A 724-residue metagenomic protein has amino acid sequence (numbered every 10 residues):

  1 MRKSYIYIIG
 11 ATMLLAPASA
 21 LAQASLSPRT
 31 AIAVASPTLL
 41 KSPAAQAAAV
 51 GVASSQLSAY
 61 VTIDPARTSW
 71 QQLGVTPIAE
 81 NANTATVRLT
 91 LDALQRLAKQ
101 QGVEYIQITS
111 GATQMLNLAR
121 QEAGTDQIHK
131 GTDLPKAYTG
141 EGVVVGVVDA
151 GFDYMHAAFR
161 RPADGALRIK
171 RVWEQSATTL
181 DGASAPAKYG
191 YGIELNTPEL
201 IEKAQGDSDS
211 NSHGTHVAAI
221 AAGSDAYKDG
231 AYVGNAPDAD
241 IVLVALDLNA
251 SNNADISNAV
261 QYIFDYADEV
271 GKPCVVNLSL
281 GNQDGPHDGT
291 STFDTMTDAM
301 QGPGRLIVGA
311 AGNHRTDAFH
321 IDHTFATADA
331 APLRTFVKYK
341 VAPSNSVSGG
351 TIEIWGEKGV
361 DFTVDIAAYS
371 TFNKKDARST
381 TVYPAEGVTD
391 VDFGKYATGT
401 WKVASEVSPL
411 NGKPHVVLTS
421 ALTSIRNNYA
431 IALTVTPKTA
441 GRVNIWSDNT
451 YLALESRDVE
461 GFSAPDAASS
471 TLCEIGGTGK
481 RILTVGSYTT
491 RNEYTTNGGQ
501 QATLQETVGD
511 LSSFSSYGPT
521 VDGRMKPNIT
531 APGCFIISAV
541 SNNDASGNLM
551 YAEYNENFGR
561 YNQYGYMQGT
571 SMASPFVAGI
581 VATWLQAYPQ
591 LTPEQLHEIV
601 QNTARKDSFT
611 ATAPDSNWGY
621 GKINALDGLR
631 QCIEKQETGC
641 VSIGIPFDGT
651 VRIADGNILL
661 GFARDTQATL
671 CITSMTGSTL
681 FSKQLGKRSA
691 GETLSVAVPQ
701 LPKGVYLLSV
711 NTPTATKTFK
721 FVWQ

Functional and structural regions predicted by a protein language model:
R2-K136, V144, A157, R161 (+2 more regions): Autoinhibitory N-terminal propeptides
Q46-V50, V270-N282, P286-G289, M300-N313 (+2 more regions): C-terminal subdomain of the subtilisin-like protease fold in secreted/lumenal serine endopeptidases
G131-D255, G271-K272, G302-L306, A318-F319 (+7 more regions): Subtilisin-like serine protease catalytic core
F152-T215, S370-A453, E460-S463, D544 (+1 more regions): Active-site core segment of subtilase-fold serine proteases
A218-A221, V242-L248, N252, Q261-V275 (+3 more regions): Hydrolase catalytic cores
V641-C671, T693-V698: Glycine-centered coil/turn sites that cap beta-strands in beta-rich domains
T679-Q700, T714-A715: Glycine-centered tight-turn motifs at strand-turn-strand junctions
S682, K703-Q724: C-terminal tail/sorting-segment detector
